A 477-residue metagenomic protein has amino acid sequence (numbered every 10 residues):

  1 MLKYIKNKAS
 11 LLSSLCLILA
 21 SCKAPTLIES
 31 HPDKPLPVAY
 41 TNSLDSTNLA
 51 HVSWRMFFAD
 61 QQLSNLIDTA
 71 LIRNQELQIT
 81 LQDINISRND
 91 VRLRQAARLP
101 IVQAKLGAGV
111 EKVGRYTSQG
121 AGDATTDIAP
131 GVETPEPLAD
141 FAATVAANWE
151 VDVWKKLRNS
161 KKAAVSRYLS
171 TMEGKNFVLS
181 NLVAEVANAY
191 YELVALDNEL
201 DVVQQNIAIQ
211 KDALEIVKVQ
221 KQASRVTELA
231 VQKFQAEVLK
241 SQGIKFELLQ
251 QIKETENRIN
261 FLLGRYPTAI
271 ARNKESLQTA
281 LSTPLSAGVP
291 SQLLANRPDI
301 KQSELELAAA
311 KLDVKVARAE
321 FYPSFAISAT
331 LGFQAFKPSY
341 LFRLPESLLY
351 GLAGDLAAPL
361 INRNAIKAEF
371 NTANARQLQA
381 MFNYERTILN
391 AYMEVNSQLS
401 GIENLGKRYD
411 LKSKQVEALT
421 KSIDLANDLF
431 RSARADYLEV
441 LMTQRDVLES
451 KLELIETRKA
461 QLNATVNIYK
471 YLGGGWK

Functional and structural regions predicted by a protein language model:
M1-A20: Sec-dependent bacterial lipoprotein signal peptides
K3, K23, E173-V289, G401 (+2 more regions): Periplasmic alpha-helical coiled-coil/stalk elements that build and connect Gram-negative outer-membrane
C22-A39, T69-D152, I252-A271, L277 (+4 more regions): A small-residue-enriched
S43-T69: Regulatory alphaC helix of protein kinase catalytic domains
L63-N65, I86, D140-A142, N188 (+3 more regions): Transmembrane beta-barrel architecture of outer-membrane proteins
Q78-I79, Q95, V151-L179, L229 (+7 more regions): Sec/SRP-type N-terminal targeting helices
K211-E215, K240-T268, K414-L472: Short segments within alpha-helical structural elements
S224-T227, A391, Q398, A433-Y437: Alpha-helical heptad-repeat coiled-coil segments that mediate oligomerization/polymerization in large
